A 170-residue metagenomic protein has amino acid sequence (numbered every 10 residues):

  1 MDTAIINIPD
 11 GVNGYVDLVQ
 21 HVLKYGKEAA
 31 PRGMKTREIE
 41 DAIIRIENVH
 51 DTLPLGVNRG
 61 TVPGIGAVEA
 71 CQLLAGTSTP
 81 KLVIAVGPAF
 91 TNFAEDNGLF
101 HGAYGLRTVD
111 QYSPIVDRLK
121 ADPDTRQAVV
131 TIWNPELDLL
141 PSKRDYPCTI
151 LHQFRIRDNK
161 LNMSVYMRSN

Functional and structural regions predicted by a protein language model:
M1-N170: Terminal, non-catalytic protein-protein interaction segments that mediate quaternary/complex assembly
